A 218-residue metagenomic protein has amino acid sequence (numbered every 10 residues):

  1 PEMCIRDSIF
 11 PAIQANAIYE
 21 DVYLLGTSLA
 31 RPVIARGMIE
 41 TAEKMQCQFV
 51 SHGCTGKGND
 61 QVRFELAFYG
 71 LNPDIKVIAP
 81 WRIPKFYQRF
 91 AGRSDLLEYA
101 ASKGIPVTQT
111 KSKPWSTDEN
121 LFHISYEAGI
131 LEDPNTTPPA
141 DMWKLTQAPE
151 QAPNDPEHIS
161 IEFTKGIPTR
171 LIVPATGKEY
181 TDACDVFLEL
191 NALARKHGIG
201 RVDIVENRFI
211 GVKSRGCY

Functional and structural regions predicted by a protein language model:
E2-Y218: Nucleotide-activated chemistry modules centered on ATP-dependent adenylation/adenylyltransferase
